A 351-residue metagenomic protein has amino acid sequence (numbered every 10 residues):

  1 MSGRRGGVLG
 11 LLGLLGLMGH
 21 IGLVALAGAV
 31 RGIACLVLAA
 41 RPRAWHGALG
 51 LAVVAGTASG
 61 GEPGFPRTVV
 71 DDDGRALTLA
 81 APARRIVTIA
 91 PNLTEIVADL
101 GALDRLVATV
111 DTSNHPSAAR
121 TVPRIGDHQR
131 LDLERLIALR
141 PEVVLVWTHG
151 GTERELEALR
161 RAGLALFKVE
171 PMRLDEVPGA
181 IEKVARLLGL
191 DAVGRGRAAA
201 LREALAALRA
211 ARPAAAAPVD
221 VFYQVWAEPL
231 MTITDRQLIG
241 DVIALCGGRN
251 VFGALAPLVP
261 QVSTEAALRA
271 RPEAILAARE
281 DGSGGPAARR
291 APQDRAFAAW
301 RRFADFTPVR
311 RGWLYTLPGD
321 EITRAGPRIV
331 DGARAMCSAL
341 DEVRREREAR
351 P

Functional and structural regions predicted by a protein language model:
G7-R31, L36: Compositionally biased, intrinsically disordered low-complexity segments enriched for polar/charged residues
A39, R43-G56: Bacterial N-terminal signal peptides
E62, P66-V69, R75-T78, V143 (+4 more regions): Extracytoplasmic substrate-binding proteins
P66, R84-G150, V251, R279 (+2 more regions): A short, structured surface patch at a secondary-structure boundary
N92-I96, T112-H115, R130-L131, H149-E153 (+6 more regions): Solvent-exposed loop/turn segments at secondary-structure junctions within structured extracellular/periplasmic domains
V110, R236-V259, R279, Y315-T316: His/Asp/Glu-enriched short active-site or ligand-binding loop at hydrolase and phosphoryl-transfer sites
L133-R140, A162, V262-R271: Short helices/loops that flank or line small-molecule/ion binding pockets
G150-R161, A274-F297: A ligand-binding cleft/hinge motif common to bilobed small-molecule-binding domains
